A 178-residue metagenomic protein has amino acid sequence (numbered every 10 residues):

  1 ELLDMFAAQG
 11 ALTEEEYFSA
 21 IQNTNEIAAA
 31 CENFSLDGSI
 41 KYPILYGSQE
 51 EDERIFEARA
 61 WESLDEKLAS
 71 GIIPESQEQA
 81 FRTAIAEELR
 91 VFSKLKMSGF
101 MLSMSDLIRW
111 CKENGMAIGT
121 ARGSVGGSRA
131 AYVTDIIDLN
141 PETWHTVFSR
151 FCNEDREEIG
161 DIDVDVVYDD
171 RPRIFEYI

Functional and structural regions predicted by a protein language model:
E1-D4, N33-P43, G127, C152-I159: Short acidic (Asp/Glu) and glycine-rich catalytic loops that position anionic groups and cofactors
L2-F6, G10, C152-I178: A structural-propensity feature for long, helix-poor, extended segments
A7-T120, S124: Non-catalytic structural connector segments
S103, V125-G126, D170, I174: Catalytic-loop motifs flanking and including active-site residues across diverse enzymes
M116-D138: Conserved phosphate/anionic-ligand binding catalytic regions in large, soluble enzymes, centered on
A131-E158: Class I SAM-dependent methyltransferase SAM-binding "motif I" and its flanking Rossmann-like core
